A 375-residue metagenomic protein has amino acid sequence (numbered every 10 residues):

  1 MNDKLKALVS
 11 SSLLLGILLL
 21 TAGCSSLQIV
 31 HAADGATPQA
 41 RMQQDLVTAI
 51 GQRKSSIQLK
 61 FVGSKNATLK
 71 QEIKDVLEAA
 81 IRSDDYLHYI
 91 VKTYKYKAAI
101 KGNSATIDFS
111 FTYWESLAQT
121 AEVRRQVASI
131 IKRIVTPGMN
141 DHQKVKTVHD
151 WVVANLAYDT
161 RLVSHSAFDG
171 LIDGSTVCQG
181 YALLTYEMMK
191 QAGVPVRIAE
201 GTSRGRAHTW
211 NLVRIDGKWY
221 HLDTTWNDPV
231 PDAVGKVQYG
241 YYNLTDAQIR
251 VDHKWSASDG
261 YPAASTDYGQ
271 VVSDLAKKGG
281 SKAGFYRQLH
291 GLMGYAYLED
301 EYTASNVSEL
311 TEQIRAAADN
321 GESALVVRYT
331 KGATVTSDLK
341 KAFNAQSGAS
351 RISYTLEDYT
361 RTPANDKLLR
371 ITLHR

Functional and structural regions predicted by a protein language model:
M1-P38, V148, S175-G180, L184 (+3 more regions): Gram-positive cell-envelope targeting signals
G16, L20-P137, R250-R375: N-terminal accessory/pre-domain segments preceding catalytic cores
G63, G138, I172-S175, Q179: Short, charged/polar micro-motifs that form catalytic or ligand-binding hotspots
Y113-G170: Secondary-structure boundary elements
W114-E115, N155-D159, T176-C178, T202-R206 (+3 more regions): Solvent-exposed loop/turn segments at secondary-structure junctions within structured extracellular/periplasmic domains
A167-G174, D228: Carbohydrate-binding/catalytic loop surfaces
Y181-Q248: Hydrophobic/aromatic-rich core segments of domains that either
